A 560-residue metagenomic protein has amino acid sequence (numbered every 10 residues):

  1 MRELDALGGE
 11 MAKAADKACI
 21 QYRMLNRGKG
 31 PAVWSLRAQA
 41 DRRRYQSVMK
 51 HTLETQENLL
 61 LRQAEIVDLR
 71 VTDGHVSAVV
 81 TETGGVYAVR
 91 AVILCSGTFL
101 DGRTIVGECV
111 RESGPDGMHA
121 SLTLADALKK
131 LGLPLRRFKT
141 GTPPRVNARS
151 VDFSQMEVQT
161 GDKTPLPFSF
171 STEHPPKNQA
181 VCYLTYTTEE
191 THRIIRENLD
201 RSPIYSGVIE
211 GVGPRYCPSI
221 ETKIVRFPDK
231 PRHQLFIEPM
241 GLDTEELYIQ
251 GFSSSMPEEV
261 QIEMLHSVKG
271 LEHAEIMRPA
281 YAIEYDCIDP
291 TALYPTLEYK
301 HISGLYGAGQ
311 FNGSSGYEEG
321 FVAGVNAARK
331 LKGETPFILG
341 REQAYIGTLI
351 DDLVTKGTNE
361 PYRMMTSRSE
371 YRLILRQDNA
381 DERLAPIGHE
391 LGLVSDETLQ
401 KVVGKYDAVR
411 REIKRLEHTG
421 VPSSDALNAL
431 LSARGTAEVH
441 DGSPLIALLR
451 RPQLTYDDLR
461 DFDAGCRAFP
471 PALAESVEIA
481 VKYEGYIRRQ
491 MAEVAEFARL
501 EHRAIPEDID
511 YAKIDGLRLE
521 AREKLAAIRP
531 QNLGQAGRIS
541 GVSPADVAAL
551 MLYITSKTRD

Functional and structural regions predicted by a protein language model:
M1-D68, A91, C95-E112, H119-L124 (+2 more regions): Conserved N-terminal/central alpha/beta ligand/cofactor-binding core
L4, E319-I338: Internal hydrophobic alpha-helix adjacent to the cofactor/substrate pocket in enzyme cavities
T81, L94-C95, G307: Redox-cofactor binding/interface segments in oxidoreductases and associated redox assembly factors
E82-A91: Core beta-strand elements of the Rossmann-like FAD/NAD(P) dinucleotide-binding domain in flavoenzyme oxidoreductases
D126-I262, Q343-I346, T355-P452: An anion/pyrophosphate-binding glycine-rich loop and adjacent beta-alpha core in soluble alpha-beta enzymes
Y248-N312, I338-D351, P470-K524, R529: A glycine-rich dinucleotide-binding beta-alpha-beta segment and adjacent secondary-structure elements that constitute
Q310-G316, E370-R372: Glycine-rich phosphate/pyrophosphate-binding beta-alpha loops
R368, R376, A380, A385-A548 (+1 more regions): Extended, charge-enriched "interface" segments that sit outside catalytic cores
